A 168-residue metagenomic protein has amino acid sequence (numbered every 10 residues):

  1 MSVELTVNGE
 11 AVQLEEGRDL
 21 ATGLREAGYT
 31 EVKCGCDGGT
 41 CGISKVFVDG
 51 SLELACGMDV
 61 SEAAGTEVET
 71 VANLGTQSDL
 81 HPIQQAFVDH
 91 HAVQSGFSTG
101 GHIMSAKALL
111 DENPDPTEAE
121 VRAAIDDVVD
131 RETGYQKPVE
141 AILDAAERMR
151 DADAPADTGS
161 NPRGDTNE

Functional and structural regions predicted by a protein language model:
M1-E168: Signature of N-terminal electron-transfer/Fe-S-associated modules in redox systems
